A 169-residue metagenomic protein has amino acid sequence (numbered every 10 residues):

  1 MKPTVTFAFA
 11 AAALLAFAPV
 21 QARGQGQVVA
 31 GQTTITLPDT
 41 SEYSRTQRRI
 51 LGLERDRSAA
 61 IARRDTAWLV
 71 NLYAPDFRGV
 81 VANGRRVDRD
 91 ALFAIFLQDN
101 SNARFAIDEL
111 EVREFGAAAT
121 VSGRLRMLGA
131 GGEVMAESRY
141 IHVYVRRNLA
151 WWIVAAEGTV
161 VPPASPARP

Functional and structural regions predicted by a protein language model:
M1-F9: Bacterial N-terminal signal peptides that target proteins for export
A8-A16: Bacterial N-terminal signal peptides
R23-D76, P163-P169: Short, low-complexity N-terminal intrinsically disordered segments enriched in polar/charged residues
Q25, F93-E137: Surface-exposed, charged secondary-structure patches
Q25-Q27, E137-A164: Short beta-strand edge/turn micro-motifs at domain boundaries
Y43, I61, L72, D76-V87 (+1 more regions): A short gly/proline-enriched turn/hairpin at secondary-structure junctions
R57, L69, F77, L92 (+2 more regions): Hydrophobic pocket/interface hotspot
Y73, N83, E111-G116, R124-L125 (+2 more regions): A mature extracytoplasmic/lumenal domain signature
